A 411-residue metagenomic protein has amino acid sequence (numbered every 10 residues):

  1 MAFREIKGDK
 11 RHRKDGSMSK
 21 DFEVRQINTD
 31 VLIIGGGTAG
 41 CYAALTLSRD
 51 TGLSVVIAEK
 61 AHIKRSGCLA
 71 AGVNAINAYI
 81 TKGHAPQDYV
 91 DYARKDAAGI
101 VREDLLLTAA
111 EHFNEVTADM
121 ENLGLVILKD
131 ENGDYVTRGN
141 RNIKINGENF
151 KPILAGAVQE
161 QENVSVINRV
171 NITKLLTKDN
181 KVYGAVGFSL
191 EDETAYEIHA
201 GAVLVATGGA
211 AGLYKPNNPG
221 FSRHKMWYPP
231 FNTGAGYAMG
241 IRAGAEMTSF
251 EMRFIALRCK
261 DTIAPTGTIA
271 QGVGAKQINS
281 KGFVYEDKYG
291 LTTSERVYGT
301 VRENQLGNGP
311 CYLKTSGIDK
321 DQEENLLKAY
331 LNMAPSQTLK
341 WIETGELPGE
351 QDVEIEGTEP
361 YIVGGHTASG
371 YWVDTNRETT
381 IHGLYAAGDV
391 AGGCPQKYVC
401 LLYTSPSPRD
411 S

Functional and structural regions predicted by a protein language model:
M1-D30, D50: Extreme N-terminal leader/targeting segments of oxidoreductases
I27-T29, E193-A202: Core beta-strand elements of the Rossmann-like FAD/NAD(P) dinucleotide-binding domain in flavoenzyme oxidoreductases
V31-V56: N-terminal Rossmann-like FAD-binding beta1-loop-alpha1 element of flavoenzymes
I34, H199-T207: Short hydrophobic core segments
G52-L69: Glycine-rich FAD pyrophosphate-binding loop
N114, E121-T173, K181, S249-L402: Mobile, glycine/GP-rich and aromatic-enriched active-site lid/loop segments adjacent to catalytic centers
T177-Y196: Conserved beta-strand-loop-beta-strand element in the redox core of flavoprotein oxidoreductases
Y403-D410: Conserved small/polar residues in nucleotide/adenosyl-binding loops
